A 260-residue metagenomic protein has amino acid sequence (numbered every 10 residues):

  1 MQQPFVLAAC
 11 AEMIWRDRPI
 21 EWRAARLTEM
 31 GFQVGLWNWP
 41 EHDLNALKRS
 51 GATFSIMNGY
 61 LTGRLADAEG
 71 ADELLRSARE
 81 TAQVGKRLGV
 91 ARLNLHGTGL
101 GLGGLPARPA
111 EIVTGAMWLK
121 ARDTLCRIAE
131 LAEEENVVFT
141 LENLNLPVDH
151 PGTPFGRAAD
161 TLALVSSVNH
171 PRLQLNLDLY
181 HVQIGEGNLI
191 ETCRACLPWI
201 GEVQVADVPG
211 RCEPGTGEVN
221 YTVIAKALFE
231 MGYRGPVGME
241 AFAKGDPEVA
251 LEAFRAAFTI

Functional and structural regions predicted by a protein language model:
M1-M30, G89-A91, L100-L105, R127 (+2 more regions): Histidine-acidic metal/acid-base catalytic patches
Q2-A11, F54-L65, L100-R108, L146-V148: N-terminal small/glycine-rich loop or linker at the start of catalytic domains across soluble metabolic enzymes
A8, E21-N38, T53-A66: N-terminal substrate-binding region of glycoside hydrolase catalytic domains
Q33, T53, A91, V138 (+1 more regions): Residue-level detector of anion-binding/catalytic polar loops
G35-N38, S55-N58, N94, T140 (+2 more regions): Conserved beta-strand positions in the central sheet of alpha/beta enzyme cores
P40-S50: Active-site-adjacent beta->alpha loops and helix N-cap segments on the catalytic face of soluble alpha/beta enzymes
E41, D67-Q174, I184: Active-site acidic/histidine proton-transfer and metal-coordination neighborhood in alpha/beta enzyme cores
R64-E69, E213: Short, charged, surface-exposed secondary-structure boundary motifs
